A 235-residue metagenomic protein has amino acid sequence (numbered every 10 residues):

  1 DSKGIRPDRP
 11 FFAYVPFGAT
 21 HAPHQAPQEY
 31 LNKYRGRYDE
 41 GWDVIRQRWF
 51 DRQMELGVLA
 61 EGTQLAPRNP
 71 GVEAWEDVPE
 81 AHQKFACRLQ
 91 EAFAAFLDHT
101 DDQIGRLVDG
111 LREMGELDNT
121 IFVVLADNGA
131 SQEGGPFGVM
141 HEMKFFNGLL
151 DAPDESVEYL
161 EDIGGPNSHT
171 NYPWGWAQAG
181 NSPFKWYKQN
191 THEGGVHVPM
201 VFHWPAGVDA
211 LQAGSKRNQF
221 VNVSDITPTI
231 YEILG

Functional and structural regions predicted by a protein language model:
D1-P67, F96, T100, G110-M140 (+1 more regions): Active-site regions of oxyanion-processing enzymes, predominantly non-cytosolic
E29, D39, D43, T63-Q64 (+6 more regions): Short capping/connector residues at structural and topological boundaries
G36, V108-D109, M140-G235: Substrate-binding rim/cap in mid-to-C-terminal beta-strand-loop elements of soluble/periplasmic
E40-V44, Q83-C87, E91-D98, R217-S224: Soluble non-cytosolic domains of exported or imported proteins
E55-E76, E158-N167: Extended, charge-rich helix/loop segments that form flexible, surface "patches" used to engage negatively charged
A66-R68, D77-A86, G135, I226: Long, internal low-complexity/basic segments
V72-L89, H203-Q212: Short glycine/proline-rich turn/loop motifs
Q103-R106: Short, conserved SAM-binding segment of the class I
